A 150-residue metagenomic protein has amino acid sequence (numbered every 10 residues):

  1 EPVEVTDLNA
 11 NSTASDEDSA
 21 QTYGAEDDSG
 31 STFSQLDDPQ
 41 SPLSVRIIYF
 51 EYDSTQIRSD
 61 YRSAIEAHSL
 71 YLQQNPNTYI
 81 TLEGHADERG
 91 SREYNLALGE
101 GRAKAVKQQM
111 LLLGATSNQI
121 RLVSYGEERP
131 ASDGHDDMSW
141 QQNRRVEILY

Functional and structural regions predicted by a protein language model:
E1-Y79: Periplasmic peptidoglycan-binding/tethering modules of Gram-negative envelope proteins
H85-L149: Periplasmic OmpA-like peptidoglycan-binding domain that tethers envelope proteins to the cell wall
